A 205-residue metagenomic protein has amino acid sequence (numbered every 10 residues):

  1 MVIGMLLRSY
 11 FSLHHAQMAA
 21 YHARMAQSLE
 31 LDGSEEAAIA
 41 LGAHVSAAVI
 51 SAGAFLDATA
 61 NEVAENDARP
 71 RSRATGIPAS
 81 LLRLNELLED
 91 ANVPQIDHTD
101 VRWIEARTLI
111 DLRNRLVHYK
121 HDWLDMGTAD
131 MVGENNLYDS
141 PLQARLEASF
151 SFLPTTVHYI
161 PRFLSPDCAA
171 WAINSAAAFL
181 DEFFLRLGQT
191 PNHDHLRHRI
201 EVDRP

Functional and structural regions predicted by a protein language model:
M1-V45, R197-P205: Charged alpha-helical initiation segments
G4, L56-A68, L124-M131: Short charge-dense sequence patches
A20-M25, A54-A58, D111-N114, N174 (+1 more regions): Generic structural signal for well-ordered, non-membrane alpha-helices
D32, G53-A58, S72, L82-E89 (+3 more regions): Low-complexity, charged, repeat-rich alpha-helical/coil interaction segments
L41-E65: Short, hydrophobic, well-ordered secondary-structure elements
A47-I50, A79, D111, W171: Generic recognition of short, well-ordered alpha-helical interface segments
A58-K120: Short non-catalytic regulatory patches outside canonical folded cores
V93-P205: Acidic, Ser/Thr/Gly/Pro-rich intrinsically disordered interaction regions
